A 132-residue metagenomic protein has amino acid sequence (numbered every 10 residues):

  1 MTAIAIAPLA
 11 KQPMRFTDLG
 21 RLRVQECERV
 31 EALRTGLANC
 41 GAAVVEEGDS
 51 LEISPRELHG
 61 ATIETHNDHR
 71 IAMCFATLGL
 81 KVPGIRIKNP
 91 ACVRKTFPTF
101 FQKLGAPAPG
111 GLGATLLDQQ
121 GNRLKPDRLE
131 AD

Functional and structural regions predicted by a protein language model:
M1-D132: Short, structured segments at the rim of ligand-binding sites
